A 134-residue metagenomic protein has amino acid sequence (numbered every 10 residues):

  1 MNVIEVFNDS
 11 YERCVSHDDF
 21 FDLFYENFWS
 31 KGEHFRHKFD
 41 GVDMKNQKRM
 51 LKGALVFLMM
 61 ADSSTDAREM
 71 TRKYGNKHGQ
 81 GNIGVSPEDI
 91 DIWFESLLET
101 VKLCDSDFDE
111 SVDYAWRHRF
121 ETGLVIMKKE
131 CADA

Functional and structural regions predicted by a protein language model:
M1-A134: Globin-like tetrapyrrole-binding proteins
